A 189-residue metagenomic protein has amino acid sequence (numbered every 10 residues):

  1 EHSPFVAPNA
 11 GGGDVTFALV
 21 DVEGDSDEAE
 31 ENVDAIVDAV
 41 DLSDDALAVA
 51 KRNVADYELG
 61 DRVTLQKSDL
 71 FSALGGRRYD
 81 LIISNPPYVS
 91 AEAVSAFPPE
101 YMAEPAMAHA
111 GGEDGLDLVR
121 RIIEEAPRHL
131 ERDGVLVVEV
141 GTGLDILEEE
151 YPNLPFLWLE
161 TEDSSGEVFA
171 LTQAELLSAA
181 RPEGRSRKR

Functional and structural regions predicted by a protein language model:
E1-H2, T16-L19, G24-D34: Conserved SAM-binding loop of SAM-dependent methyltransferases across substrates and taxa, primarily the Class I
H2-F5, G11-G13: Short linear segments in intrinsically disordered or otherwise low-structure-confidence regions
P4-V6, F17, G134: Exposed boundary/loop context
G11-G13, G24, G76, G184: Residue-identity detector for glycine
L19, A35-K188: S-adenosylmethionine
